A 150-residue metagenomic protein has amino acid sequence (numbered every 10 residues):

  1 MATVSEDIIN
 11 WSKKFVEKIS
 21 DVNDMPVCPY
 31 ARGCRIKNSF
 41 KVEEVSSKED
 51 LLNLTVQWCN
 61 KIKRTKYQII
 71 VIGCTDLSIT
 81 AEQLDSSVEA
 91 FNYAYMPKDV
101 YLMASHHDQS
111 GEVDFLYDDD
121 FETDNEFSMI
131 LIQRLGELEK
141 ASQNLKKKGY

Functional and structural regions predicted by a protein language model:
M1-Y150: Expand to "…catalyze enediolate/carbanion chemistry for C-C bond making/breaking, isomerization, decarboxylation
